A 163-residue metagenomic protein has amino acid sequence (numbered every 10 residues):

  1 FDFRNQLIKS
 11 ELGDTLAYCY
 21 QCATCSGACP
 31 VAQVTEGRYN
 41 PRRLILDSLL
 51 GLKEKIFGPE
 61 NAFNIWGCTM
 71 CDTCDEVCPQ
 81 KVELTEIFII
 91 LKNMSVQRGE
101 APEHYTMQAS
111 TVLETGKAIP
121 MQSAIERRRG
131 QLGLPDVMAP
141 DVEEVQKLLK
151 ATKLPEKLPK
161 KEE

Functional and structural regions predicted by a protein language model:
F1-E11, T35-I65, K81-I119: Ferredoxin-type iron-sulfur electron-transfer modules in oxidoreductases and energy-metabolism complexes
F1-T15, Q97-E163: Iron-sulfur (Fe-S) cluster-binding modules
F3, Y20, V31-A32, I45-D47 (+2 more regions): Aromatic-residue detector
T15-A32, A62-V82: Cysteine-centered iron-sulfur cluster-binding motifs in ferredoxin-type domains/subunits of redox enzymes
A28-Q33, L44, E156-E163: Well-ordered, non-transmembrane segments within structured domains
